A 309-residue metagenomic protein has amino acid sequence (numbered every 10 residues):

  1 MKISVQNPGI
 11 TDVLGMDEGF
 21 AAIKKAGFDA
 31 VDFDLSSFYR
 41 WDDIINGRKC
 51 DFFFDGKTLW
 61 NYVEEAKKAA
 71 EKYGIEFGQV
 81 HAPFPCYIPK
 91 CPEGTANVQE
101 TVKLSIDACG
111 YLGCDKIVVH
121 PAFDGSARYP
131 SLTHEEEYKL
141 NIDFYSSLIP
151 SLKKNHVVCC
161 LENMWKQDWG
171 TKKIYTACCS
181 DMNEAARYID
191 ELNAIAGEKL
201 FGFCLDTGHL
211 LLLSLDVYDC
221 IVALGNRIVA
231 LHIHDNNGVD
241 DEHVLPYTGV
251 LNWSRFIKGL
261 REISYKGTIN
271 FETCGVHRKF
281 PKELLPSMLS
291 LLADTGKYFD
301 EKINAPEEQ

Functional and structural regions predicted by a protein language model:
M1-Q6, G78-I88, D124-Y129: N-terminal small/glycine-rich loop or linker at the start of catalytic domains across soluble metabolic enzymes
M1-S4, G9-G27, S37, Q99 (+4 more regions): Histidine-acidic metal/acid-base catalytic patches
D32, Q79, V118, C160 (+2 more regions): Conserved beta-strand positions in the central sheet of alpha/beta enzyme cores
D32-A66: Glycine-rich, proline-tolerant flexible connector loops at the mouths of alpha/beta enzymes
L35-I45, P85-Y87, D124-A127, K166-D168 (+2 more regions): Conserved radical SAM core fold
F52, G56-K72, S147-L152, C220 (+1 more regions): Catalytic-core regions built around general acid/base machinery
G56-E64, K139-Y145, M182, L289-A293: Well-ordered, non-membrane alpha-helical segments in soluble/globular domains
E71-K72, C86-G202, H209-L212: Active-site acidic/histidine proton-transfer and metal-coordination neighborhood in alpha/beta enzyme cores
